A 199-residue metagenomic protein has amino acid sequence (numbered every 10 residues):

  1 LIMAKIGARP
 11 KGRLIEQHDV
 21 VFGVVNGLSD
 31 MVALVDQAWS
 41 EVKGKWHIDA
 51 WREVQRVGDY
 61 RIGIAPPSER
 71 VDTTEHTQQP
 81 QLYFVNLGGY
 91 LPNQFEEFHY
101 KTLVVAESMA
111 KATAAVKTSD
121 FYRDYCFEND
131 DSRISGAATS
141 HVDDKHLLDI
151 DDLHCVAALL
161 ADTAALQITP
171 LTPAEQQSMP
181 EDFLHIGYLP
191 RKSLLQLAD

Functional and structural regions predicted by a protein language model:
L1-L14, D30-A33, Q37-F95, E128-D199: Intrinsic disorder/low-complexity detector
Q17-N26, E97-E107: A short, exposed loop/beta-hairpin motif centered on an aromatic-Gly-Thr core
G27-K43, S108-R123: A short, charged, amphipathic alpha-helix used as a generic interaction element across diverse proteins
Y100, V104-H146: Conserved binding-pocket/active-site segment within a compact domain
